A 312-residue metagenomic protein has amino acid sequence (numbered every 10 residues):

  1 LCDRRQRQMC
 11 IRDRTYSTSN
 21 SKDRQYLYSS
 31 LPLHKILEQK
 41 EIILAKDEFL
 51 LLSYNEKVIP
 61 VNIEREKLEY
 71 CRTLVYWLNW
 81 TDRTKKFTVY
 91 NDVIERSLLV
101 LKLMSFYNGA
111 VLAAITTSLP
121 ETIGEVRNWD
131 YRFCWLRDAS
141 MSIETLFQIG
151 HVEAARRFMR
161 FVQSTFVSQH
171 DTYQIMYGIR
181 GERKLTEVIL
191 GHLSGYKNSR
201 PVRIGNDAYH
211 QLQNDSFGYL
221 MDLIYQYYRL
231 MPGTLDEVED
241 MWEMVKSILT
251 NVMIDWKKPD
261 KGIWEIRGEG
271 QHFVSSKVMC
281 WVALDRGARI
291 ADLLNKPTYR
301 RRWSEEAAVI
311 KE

Functional and structural regions predicted by a protein language model:
L1-D13: Single conserved hydrophobic/aromatic residue that forms the stacking wall/gate of nucleotide- or nucleobase-binding
D13-D130, V152-T172, L235: Acidic/polar, glycine-enriched structural segments that form the non-catalytic walls/loops of the carbohydrate-binding
Y16-D23, W242-L249, D260: Intrinsically disordered, low-complexity linker/loop segments enriched in Gly/Pro and charged/polar residues
Q39, N79-V89, I123-R137, E144-F147 (+4 more regions): Solvent-exposed loop and edge beta-strand segments that line ligand/cofactor-binding and catalytic clefts
R65-T73, V93-R96, G150-T165, L212 (+2 more regions): Extended, well-ordered alpha-helical scaffold segments
D82-K86, L99-L103, S140-V152, Y219-L235 (+1 more regions): Well-ordered alpha-helical scaffold segments within catalytic/enzyme domains
G109-I123, V152-R229, D236-I254: Helix-terminus loop motifs that line ligand-binding clefts
F166-G181, K258-E312: Catalytic cores of carbohydrate-active enzymes
